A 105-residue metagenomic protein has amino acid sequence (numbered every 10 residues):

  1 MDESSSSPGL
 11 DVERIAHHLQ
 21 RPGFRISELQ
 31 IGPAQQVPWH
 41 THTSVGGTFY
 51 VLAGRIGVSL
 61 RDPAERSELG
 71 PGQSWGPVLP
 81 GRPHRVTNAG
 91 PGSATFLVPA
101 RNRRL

Functional and structural regions predicted by a protein language model:
M1-E28, P38-W39, S59, S67-P71 (+1 more regions): A short, N-terminal "cap"/entry segment at the start of jelly-roll beta-barrel domains of the cupin/DSBH fold
F24-I26, Q36, G46, T95: Intrinsic-disorder/low-complexity, polar/charged segments enriched in Ser/Thr/Lys/Arg/Asp/Glu/Gln
E28, T41, L60-D62, N88 (+1 more regions): Residue-level recognition of conserved beta-strand positions in structured domain cores
L29, H40-T41, G46-V51, G76: His/acidic/aromatic-lined binding-pocket segments of jelly-roll/cupin-type domains and related regulatory beta-sandwich
Q36-P38, P80: A composition/secondary-structure signal for short, hydrophobic, low-basic-content segments with alpha-helix propensity
V45-P71: A short beta-strand-loop-beta hairpin characteristic of the jelly-roll/cupin
E65, G70-P71, L79-L105: Ligand-binding loop in jelly-roll beta-barrel domains
